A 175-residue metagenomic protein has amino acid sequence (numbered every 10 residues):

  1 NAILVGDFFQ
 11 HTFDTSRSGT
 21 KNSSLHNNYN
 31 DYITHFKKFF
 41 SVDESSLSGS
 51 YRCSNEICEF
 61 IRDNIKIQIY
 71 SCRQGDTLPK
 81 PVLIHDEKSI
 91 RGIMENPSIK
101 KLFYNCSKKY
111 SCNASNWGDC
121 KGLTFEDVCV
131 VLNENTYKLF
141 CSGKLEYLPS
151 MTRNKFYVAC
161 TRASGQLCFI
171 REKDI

Functional and structural regions predicted by a protein language model:
N1-E95, Y104-V158, R162-I175: Conserved helicase motor core of SF1/SF2 NTP-dependent helicases
